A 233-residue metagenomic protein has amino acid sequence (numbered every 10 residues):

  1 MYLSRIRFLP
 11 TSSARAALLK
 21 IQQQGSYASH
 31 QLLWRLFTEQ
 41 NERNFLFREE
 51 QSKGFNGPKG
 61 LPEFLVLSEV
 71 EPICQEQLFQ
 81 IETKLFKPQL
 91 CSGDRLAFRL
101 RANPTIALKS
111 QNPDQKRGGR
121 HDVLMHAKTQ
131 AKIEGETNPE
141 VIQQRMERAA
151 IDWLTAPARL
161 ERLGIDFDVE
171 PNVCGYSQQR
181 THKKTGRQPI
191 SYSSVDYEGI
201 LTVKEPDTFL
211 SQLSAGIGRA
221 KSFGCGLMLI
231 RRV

Functional and structural regions predicted by a protein language model:
M1-V233: RNA-interacting cores
